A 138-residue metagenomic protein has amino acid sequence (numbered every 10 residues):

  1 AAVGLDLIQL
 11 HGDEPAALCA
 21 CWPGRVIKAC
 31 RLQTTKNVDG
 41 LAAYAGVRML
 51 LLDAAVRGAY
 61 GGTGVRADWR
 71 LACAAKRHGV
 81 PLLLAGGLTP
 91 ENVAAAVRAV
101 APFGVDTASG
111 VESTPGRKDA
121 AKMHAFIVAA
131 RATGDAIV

Functional and structural regions predicted by a protein language model:
A1-L84, L88-N92, T133-G134: Conserved anion-binding
A1-V3, L51, A94, F103-A108 (+2 more regions): A generic "structured core" feature
C19-C21, A108-V138: C-terminal helical cap(s) of enzyme catalytic domains, especially alpha/beta-barrels
V100: Surface beta-loop-beta hairpin patches that serve as ligand-binding interfaces in beta-rich domains
